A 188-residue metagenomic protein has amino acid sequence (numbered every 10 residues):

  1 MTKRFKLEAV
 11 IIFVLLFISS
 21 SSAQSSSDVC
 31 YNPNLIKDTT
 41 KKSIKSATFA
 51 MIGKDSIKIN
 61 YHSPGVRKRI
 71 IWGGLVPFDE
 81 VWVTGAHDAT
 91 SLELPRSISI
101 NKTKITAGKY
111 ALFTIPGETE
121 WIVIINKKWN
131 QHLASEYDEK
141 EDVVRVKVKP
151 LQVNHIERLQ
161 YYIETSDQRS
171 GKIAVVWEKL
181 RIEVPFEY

Functional and structural regions predicted by a protein language model:
M1-S27: Bacterial Sec-dependent N-terminal signal peptides
K6, T106-G108, F113-P116, Y161-R169: Short, surface-exposed loop and linker segments with low hydrophobicity and enrichment for Pro/Ser/Thr
L7, W72, S99-N101: Alpha-helical interaction segments
S19, T119, D142: Residue-level signal for beta-strand positions within conserved beta-sheet cores that form or flank
Q24-L75, E80, A134-Y188: Primarily secretory-pathway and cell-envelope proteins
V81-Q131: Mid-length scaffold segments of soluble, non-membrane domains
